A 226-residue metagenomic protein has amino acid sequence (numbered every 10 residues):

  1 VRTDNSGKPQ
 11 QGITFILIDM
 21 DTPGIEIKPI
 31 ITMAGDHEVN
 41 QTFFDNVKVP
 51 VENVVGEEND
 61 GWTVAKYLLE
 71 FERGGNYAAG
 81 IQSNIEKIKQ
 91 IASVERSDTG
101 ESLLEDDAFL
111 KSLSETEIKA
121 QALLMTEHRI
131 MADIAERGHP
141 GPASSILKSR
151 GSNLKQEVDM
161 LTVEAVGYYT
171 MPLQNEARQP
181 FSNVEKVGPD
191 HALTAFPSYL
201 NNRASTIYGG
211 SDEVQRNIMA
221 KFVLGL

Functional and structural regions predicted by a protein language model:
V1-K28: A short core secondary-structure module
N5-K8, I31-E38, G188-D190, G209: Short Gly/Pro-enriched turn/cap motifs at secondary-structure boundaries
K8-G12, G56, S211-D212: Short glycine/proline-enriched turns and hinge-like loops at secondary-structure junctions
Q11, H37-V39, L200: Short, solvent-exposed loop/turn segments at the edges of secondary structure
D19, G24-L124, S205, K221: Glycine-rich beta->alpha junctions and the first turn(s) of the following alpha-helix
N59-N76, V166-L226: Glycine-rich phosphate/cofactor-binding loops in nucleotide/flavin-utilizing enzymes
L68, K87-E95, R129, D133 (+4 more regions): Generic, well-ordered alpha-helical scaffold segments in large soluble proteins
S97-G100, Q121-K186: C-terminal helix-coil-helix/basic helical segment that borders enzyme active sites and/or dimer interfaces and provides
